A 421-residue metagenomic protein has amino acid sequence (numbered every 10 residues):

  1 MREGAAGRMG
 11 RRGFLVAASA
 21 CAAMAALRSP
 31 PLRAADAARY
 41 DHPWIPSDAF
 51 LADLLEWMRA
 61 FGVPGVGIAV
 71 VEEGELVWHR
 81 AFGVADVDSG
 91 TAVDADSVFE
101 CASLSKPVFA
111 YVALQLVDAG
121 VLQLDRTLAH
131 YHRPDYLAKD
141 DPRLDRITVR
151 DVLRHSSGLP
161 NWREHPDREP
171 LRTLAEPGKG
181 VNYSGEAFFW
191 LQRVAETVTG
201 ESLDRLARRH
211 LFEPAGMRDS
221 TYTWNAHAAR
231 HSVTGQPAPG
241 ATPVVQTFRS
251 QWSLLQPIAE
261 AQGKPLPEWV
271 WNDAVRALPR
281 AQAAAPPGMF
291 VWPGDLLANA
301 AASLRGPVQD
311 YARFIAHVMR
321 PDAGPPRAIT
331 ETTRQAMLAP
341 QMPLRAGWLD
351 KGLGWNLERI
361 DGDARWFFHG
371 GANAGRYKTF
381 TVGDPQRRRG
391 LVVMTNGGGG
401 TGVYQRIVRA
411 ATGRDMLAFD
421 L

Functional and structural regions predicted by a protein language model:
M1-G13, A17-M24: N-terminal secretory signal peptides
Y40-F99, V121, E164-L174: Short, conserved catalytic-motif segment at the N-terminal edge
A60-A69, D88-D151, A175-E186, N299-A302 (+1 more regions): Short active-site loop at a secondary-structure junction that contains or immediately precedes the catalytic residue(s)
D86, K139-A372: Short, surface-exposed loop or secondary-structure junction motifs that flank catalytic or metal-binding residues
A346, I360-A364, M394-L421: Short, gly/Ser/Thr-rich active-site loops of penicillin-recognizing serine hydrolases
H369-G370, K378-G397: Short, well-ordered beta-strand elements
